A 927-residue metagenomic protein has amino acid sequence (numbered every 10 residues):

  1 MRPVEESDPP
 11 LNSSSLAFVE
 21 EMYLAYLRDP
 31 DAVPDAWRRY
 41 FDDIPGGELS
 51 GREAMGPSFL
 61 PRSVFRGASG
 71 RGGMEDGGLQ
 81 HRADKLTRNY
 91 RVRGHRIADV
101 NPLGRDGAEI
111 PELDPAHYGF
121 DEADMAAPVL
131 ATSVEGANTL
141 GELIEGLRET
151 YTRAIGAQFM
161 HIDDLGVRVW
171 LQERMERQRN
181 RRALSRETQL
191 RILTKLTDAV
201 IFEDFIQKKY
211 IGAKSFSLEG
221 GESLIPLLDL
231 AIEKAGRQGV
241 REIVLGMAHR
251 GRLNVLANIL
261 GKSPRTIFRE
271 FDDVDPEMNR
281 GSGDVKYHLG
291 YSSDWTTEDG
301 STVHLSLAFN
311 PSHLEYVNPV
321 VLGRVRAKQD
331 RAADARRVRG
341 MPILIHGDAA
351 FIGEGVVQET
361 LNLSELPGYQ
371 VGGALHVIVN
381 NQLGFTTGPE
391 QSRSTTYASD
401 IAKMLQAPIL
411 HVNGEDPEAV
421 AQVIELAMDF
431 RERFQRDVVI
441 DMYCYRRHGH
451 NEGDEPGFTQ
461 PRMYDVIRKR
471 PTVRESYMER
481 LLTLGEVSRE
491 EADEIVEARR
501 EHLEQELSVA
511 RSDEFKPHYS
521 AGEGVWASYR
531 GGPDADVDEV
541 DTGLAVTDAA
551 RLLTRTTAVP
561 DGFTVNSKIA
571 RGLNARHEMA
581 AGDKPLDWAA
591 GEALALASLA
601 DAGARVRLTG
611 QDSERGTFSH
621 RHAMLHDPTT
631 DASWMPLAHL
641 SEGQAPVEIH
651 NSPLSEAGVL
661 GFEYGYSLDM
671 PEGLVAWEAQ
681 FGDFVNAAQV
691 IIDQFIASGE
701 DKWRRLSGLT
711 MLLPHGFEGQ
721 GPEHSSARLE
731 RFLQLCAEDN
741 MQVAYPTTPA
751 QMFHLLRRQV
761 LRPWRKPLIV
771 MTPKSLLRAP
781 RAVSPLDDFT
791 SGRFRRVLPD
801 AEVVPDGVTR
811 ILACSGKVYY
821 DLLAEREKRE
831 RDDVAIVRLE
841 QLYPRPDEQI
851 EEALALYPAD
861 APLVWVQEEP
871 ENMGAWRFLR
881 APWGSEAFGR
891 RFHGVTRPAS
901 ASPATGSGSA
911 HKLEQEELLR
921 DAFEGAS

Functional and structural regions predicted by a protein language model:
M1-N89, R93, A527-V540, A545: Intrinsic disorder at enzyme termini
P10-S13, M74, S215-E222, H304-E315 (+13 more regions): Alpha-helix capping and helix-loop boundary segments enriched in small/acidic/polar residues
I44-S223, V240: Extended, charge-enriched "interface" segments that sit outside catalytic cores
H81-R88, H95-P128, V200, S263 (+3 more regions): Flexible, glycine-rich loop/tail regions that form catalytic "lids" or insertion modules at the edges of active sites
N180-F202, F268, D273-L322, R326-A333 (+2 more regions): Active-site cores of enzymes that catalyze phosphoryl transfer or operate on phosphate-rich substrates
I201, F205-R265, A575-E578, D587-R605: Active-site pocket-lining segments that scaffold enzyme catalytic pockets across diverse folds
R241-Q406, L410, F618-G673: Cofactor-binding active-site loop characterized by glycine-rich and histidine/acidic residues
G384-T395, K403-V439, Y443-G449, G457: Conserved phosphate-handling catalytic cores of large alpha/beta enzymes
